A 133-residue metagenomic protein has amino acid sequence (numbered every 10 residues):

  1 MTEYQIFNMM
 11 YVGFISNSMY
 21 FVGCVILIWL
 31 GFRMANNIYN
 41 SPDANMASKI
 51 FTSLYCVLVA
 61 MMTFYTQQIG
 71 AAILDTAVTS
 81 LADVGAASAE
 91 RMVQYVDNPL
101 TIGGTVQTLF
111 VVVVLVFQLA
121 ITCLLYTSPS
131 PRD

Functional and structural regions predicted by a protein language model:
M1-I28: Cytosolic-side membrane-entry/anchor segment at the start of a transmembrane helix
V22-V25, Y55-L58, F117-I121: Membrane-embedded alpha-helical transmembrane segments of multi-pass integral membrane proteins
I26, L30-M34, T63-T66: Hydrophobic membrane-targeting alpha-helices
N36-N45: Membrane-interface helix-boundary motifs at transmembrane edges
I50-A72: Hydrophobic alpha-helical membrane-insertion segments
Q67-R91: Juxtamembrane non-transmembrane "cap" segments at the membrane-aqueous interface of multi-pass membrane proteins
R91-Q118: Hydrophobic alpha-helical transmembrane segments
Y126-P131: Conserved small/polar residues in nucleotide/adenosyl-binding loops
